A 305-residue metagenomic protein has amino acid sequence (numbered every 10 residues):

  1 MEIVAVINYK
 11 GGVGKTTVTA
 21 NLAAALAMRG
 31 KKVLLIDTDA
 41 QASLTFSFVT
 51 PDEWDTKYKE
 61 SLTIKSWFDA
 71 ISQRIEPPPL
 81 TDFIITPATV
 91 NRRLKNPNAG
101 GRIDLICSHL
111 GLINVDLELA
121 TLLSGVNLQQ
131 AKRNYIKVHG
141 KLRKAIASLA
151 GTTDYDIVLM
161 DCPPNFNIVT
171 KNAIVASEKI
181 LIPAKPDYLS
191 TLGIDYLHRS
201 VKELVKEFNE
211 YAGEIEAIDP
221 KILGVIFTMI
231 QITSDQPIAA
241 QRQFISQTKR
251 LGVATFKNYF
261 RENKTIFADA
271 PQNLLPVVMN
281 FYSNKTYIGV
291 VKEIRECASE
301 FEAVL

Functional and structural regions predicted by a protein language model:
M1-L305: P-loop NTP-binding core
